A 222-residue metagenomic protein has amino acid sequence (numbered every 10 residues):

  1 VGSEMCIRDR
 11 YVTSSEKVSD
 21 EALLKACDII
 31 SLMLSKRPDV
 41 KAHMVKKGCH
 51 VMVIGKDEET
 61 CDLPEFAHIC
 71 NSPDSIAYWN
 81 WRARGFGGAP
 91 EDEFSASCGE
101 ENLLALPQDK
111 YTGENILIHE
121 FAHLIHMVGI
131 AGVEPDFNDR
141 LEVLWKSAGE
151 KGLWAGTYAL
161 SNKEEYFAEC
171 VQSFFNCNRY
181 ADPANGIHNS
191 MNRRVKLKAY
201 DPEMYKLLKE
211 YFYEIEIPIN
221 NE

Functional and structural regions predicted by a protein language model:
V1, E59, G156: Functionally constrained cores in energy, signaling, and assembly domains
V1-I7: Short, small-residue-biased leader/transition segments that mark boundaries at the very start of proteins
E4, M44-K47, E120, A159-F167: Extracellular/periplasmic catalytic domains that process cell-envelope and extracellular macromolecules
R10, S19-K146, S190-M191: Acidic/His-rich structured neighborhood in mature extracellular/periplasmic domains
T13, N71-P107, Y111, L141-E222: Metalloprotease/metallohydrolase-associated module, dominated by Zn2+-dependent proteases
